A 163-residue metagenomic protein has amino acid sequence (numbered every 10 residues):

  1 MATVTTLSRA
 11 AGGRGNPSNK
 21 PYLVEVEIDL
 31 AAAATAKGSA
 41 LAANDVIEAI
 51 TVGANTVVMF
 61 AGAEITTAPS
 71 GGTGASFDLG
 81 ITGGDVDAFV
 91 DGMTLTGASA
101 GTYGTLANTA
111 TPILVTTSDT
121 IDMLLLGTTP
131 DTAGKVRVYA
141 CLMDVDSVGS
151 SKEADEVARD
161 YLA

Functional and structural regions predicted by a protein language model:
A2-A163: Surface-exposed, low-hydrophobicity beta-strand/loop segments enriched in small/polar/acidic residues
